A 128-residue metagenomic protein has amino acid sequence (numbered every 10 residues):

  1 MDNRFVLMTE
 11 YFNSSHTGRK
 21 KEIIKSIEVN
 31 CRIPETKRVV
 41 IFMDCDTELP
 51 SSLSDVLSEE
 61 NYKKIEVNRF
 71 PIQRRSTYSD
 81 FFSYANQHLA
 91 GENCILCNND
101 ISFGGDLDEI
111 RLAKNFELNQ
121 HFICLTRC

Functional and structural regions predicted by a protein language model:
M1-I24: N-proximal low-complexity "stem/linker" segments adjacent to membrane-targeting elements
N3-T9, N30, R38-I41: Hydrophobic targeting segments
F12-T17, T47-E48, D100-G104: Short acidic, S/G/P-rich loop/turn micro-motifs used as interaction or catalytic elements
K20-K37: Short, acidic, metal-binding catalytic loop of nucleotide-sugar glycosyltransferases
F42-C94, G105: Active-site-proximal specificity loops/subdomain of glycosyltransferases
L96-K114, C124: Acidic donor-binding/catalytic loop of UDP-sugar-dependent glycosyltransferases, especially processive GT2
Q120-C128: Short beta-strand-to-loop element that shapes/binds the nucleotide-sugar donor at the catalytic cleft/hinge
